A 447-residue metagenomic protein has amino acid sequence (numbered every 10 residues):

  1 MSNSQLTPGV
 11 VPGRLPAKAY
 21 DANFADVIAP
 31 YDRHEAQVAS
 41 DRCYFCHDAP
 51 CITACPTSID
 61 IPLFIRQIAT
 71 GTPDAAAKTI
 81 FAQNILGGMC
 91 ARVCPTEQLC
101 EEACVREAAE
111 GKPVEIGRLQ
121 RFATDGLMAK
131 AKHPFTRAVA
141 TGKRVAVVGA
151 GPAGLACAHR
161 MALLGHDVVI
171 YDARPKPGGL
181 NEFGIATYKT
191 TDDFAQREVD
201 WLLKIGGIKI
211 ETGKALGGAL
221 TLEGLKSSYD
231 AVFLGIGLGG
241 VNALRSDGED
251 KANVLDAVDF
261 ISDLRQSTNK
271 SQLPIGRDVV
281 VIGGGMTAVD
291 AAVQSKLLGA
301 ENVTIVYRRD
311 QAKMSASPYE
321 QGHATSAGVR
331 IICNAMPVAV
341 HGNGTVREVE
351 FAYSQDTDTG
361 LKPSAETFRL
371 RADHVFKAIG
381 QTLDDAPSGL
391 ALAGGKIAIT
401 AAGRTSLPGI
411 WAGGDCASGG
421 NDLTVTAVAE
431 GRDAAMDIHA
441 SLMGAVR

Functional and structural regions predicted by a protein language model:
Y20-A39, I59-R92, E110-R137, L264-R265: Ferredoxin-type iron-sulfur electron-transfer modules in oxidoreductases and energy-metabolism complexes
D41-D60, I85-A108: Local cysteine-cluster metal-coordination motifs and their immediate loop/turn environment, predominantly Fe-S cluster
A75, V139, R144-V148, Q196-S246 (+3 more regions): Feature captures the FAD/FMN-dependent oxidoreductase FAD-binding
L119-V139, D200-G218, V241-L298, A393-P408: Glycine-rich dinucleotide-binding loop and its adjacent helix/turn
R144-V169, A288-K296: N-terminal Rossmann-like FAD-binding beta1-loop-alpha1 element of flavoenzymes
D167-I170, R174-W201, I210-E211, A292-A339 (+1 more regions): Rossmann-like dinucleotide-binding cores of NAD(P)H-dependent redox enzymes
D250-G276, G344, T359-D422, D437: FAD-site-proximal beta/loop scaffold in flavoenzymes
V289-A291, C416-A445: A conserved FAD-binding loop/helix module that cradles the flavin
